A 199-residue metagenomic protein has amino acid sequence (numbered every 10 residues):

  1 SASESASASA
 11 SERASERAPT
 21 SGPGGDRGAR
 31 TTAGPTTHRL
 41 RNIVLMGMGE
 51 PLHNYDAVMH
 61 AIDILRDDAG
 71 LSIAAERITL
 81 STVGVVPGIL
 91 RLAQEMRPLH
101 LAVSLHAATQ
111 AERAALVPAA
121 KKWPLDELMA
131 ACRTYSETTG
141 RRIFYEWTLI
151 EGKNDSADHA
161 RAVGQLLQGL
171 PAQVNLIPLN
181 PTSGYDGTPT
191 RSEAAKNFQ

Functional and structural regions predicted by a protein language model:
A2-T37: Intrinsically disordered, low-complexity terminal tails and inter-domain linkers enriched for S/T/G/P/D/E
P35-F198: Conserved AdoMet/S-adenosylmethionine-binding subsite of the radical SAM
